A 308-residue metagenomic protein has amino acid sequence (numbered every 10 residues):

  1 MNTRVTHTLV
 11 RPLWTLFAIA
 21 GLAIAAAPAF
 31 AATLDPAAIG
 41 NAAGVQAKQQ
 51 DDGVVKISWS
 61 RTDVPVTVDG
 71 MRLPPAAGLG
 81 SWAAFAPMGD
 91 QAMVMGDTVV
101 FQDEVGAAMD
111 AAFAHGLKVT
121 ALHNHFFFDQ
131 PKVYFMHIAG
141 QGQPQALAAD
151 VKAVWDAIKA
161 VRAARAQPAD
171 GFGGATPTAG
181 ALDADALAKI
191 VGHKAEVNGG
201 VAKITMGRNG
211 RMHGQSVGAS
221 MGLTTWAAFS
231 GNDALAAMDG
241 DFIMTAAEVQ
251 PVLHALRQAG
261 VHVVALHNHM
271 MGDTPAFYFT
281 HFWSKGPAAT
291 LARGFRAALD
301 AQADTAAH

Functional and structural regions predicted by a protein language model:
M1-R11: N-terminal secretory signal peptides that target proteins for export/translocation
P12-A26: Bacterial N-terminal signal peptides
A27-A31: Sec/Tat signal peptide C-region and signal peptidase I cleavage site
A32-K132, A139-F277, H281-H308: Long, contiguous binding/interaction regions
